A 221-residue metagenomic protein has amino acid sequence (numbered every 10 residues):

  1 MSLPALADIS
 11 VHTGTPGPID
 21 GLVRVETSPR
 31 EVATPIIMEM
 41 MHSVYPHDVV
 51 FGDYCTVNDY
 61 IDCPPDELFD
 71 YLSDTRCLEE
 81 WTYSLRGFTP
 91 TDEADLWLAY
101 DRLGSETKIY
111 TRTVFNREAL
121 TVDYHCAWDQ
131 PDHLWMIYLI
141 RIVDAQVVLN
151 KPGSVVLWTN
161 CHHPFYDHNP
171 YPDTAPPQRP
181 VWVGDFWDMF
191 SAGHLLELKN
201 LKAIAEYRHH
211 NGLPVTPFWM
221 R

Functional and structural regions predicted by a protein language model:
S2-E93: Hydrophobic ligand-binding cavity/cleft-lining segments
L6, A127-L196, A203: Beta-strand/loop substructures that line and gate deep hydrophobic ligand-binding cavities in soluble
D66-F69, L195, K199: Amphipathic alpha-helical segments that line or abut small-molecule/effector binding pockets and mediate allosteric
E67, L78, D95-W97, G104 (+4 more regions): C-terminal and inter-domain tail/linker signature
E79-Y83, T89-I137, L149-K151, V156 (+1 more regions): Glycine-rich portal/gate segments that line the openings of hydrophobic small-molecule binding cavities
L196-R221: Short, highly charged C-terminal tails/helix-capping segments
